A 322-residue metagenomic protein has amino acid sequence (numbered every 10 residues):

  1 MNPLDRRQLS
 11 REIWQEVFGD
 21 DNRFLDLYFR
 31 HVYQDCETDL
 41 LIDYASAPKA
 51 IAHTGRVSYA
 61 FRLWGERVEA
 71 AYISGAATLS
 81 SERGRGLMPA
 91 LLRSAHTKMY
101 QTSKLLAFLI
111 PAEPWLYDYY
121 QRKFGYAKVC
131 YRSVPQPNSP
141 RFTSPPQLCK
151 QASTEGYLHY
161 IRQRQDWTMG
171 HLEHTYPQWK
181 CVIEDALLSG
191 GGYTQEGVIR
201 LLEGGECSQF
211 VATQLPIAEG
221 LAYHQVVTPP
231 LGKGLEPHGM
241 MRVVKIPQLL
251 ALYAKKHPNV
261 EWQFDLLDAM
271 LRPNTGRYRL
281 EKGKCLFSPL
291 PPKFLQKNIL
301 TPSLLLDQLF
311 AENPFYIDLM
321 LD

Functional and structural regions predicted by a protein language model:
M1-S58, G65-Y72, S139-Q178, G204-G205: Short amphipathic alpha-helix that is part of the acyltransferase structural core
E37-D43, H53, G75, S189-I199 (+1 more regions): Short hydrophobic/aromatic beta-strand element in the GNAT-like acyltransferase core that lines or flanks the acyl-donor
V68-S80, G204-Q214: Conserved acetyl-CoA binding element of GNAT-fold acetyltransferases
G75-T78, G84-M99, T213-Y223: Conserved acetyl-CoA-binding loop-helix of GNAT-fold acetyltransferases
L92, K98-A112, L221-P230: Conserved GNAT acetyl-CoA-binding A-motif
S103-L106, A112-Y131, L231-H238: Conserved active-site alpha-helix within GNAT-family acetyltransferase domains
A127-W262: Amide-forming acyltransferase catalytic core, primarily the GNAT-like/NAT-type and related acyltransferase folds
G234-D322: C-terminal functional modules
